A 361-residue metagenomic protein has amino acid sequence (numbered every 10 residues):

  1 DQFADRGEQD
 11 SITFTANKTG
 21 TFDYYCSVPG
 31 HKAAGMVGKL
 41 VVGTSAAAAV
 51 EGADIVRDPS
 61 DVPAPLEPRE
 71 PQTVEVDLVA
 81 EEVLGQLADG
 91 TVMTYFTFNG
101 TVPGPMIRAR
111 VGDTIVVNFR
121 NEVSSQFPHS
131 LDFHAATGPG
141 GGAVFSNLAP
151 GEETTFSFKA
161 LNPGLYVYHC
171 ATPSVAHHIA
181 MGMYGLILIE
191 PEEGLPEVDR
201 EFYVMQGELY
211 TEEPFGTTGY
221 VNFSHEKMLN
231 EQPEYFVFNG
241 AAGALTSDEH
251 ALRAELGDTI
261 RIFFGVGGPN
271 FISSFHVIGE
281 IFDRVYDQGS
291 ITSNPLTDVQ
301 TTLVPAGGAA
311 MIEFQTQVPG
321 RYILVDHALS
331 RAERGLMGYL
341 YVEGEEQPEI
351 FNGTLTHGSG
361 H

Functional and structural regions predicted by a protein language model:
D1-H361: Copper-binding active sites and cupredoxin-like electron-transfer domains, recognizing His/Cys-rich ligand loops
